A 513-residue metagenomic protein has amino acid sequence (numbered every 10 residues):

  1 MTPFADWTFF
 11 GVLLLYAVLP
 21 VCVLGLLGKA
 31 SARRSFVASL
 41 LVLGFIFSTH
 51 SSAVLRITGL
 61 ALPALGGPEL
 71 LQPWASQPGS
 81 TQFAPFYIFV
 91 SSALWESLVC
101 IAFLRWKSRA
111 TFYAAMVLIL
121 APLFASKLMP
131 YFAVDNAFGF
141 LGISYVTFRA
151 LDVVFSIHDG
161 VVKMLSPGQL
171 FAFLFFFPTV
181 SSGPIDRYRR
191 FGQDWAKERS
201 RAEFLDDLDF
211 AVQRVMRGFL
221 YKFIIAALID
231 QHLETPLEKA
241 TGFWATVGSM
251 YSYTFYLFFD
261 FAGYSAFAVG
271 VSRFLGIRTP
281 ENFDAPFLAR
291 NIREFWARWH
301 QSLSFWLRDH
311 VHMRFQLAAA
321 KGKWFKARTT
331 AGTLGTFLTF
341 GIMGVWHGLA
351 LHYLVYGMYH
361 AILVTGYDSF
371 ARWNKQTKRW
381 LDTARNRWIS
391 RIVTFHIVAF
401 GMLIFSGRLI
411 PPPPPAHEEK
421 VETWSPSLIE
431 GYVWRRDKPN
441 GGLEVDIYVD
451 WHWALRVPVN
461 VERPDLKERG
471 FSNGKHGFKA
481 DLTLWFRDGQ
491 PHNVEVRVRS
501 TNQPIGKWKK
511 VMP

Functional and structural regions predicted by a protein language model:
M1-P413: Membrane-embedded transmembrane alpha-helical bundles that form the catalytic cores of multi-pass lipid-modifying
P414-P513: Basic, ligand-binding patches in group-transfer machinery, especially extracytoplasmic/periplasmic segments
